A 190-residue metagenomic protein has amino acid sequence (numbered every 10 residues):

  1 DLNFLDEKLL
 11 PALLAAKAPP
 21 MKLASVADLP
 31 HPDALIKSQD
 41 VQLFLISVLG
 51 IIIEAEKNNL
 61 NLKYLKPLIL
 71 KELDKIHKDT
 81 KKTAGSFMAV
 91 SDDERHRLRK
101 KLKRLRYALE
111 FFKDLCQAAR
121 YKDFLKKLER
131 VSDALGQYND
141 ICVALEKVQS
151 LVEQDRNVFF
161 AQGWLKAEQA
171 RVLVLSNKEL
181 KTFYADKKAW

Functional and structural regions predicted by a protein language model:
D1-W190: Function-determining surface determinants
